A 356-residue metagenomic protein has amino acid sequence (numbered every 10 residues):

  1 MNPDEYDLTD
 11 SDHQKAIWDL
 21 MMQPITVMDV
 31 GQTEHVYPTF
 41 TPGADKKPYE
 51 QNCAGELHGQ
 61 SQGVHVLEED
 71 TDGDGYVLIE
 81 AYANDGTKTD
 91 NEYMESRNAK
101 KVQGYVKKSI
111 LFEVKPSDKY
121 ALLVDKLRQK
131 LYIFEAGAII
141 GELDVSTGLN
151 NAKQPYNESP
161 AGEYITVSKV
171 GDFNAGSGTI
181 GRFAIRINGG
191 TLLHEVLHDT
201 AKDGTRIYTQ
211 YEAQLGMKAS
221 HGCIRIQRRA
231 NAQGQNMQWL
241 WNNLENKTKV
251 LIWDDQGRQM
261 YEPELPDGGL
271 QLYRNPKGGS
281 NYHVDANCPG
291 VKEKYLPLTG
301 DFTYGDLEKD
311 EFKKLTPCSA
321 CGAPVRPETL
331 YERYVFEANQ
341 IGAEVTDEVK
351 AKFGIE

Functional and structural regions predicted by a protein language model:
M1-D45, L57, P263-G279, E344-T346: SH3-family beta-barrel domains
M1-Y6, E56-K107, L307-C318: SH3/SH3-like beta-barrel superfamily modules
L8, G86, N157, A161 (+4 more regions): Exported/periplasmic cell-wall-interacting domains
I25-M28, N84-K100, A201-G204, C288 (+1 more regions): Acidic Ser/Thr/Pro-rich low-complexity disordered segments that often serve as glycosylated linkers/stalks around
D45-G59, C288-P297: SH3/SH3-like (including bacterial SH3b) beta-barrel domains that bind proline-rich motifs or cell-wall ligands
D90-E95, S109-K119, E264, E328-Y334 (+1 more regions): Intrinsically disordered, low-complexity Ser/Thr-rich linker and spacer segments in cell-wall-related proteins
E92, A99-R206: Gly/Pro-biased beta-strand-loop elements
